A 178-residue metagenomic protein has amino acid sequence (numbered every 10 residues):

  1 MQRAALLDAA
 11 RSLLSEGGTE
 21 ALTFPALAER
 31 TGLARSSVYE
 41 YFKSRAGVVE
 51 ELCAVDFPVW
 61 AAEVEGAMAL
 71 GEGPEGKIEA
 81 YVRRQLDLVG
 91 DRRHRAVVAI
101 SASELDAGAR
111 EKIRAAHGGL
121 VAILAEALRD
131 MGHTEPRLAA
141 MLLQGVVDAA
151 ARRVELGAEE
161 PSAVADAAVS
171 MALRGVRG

Functional and structural regions predicted by a protein language model:
M1-G17, A21-R30, G47: Basic, helix-initiating cap at the start of DNA-binding domains
L14-G17, T23-F24, R35, R45 (+2 more regions): Amphipathic alpha-helical segments enriched in hydrophobic/aromatic and basic residues that form the DNA-contacting
T23, R95-I100: Short, hydrophobic secondary-structure boundary micro-motifs
T31-F42: Short hydrophobic/aromatic patch on the recognition helix
F42, I100-D106, Q144-G145: Short helix-capping/turn signature of helix-turn-helix
L52-K77: Amphipathic alpha-helical linker/stalk segments
P58-A61, E65, A80, L88-D91 (+2 more regions): Amphipathic alpha-helical packing segments from all-alpha helical-bundle domains
R84-D87, T134-L156, P161-R174: Hydrophobic alpha-helical segments that form the core of small-molecule binding pockets and/or dimer interfaces
